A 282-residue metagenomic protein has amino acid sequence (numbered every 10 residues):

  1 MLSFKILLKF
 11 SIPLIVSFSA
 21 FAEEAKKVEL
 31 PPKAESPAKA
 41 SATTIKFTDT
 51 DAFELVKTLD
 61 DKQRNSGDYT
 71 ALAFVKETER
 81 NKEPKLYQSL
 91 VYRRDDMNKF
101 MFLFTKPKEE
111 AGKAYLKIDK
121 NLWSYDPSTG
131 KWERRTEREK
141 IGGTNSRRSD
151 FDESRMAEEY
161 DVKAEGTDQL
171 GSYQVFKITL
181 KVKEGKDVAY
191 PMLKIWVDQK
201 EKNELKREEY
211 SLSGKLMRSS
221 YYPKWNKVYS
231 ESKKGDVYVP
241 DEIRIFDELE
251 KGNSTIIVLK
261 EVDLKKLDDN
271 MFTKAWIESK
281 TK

Functional and structural regions predicted by a protein language model:
M1-S11: Bacterial N-terminal signal peptides that target proteins for export
K9-S19: Bacterial N-terminal signal peptides
A20-E24: Boundary at the C-terminal end of the N-terminal hydrophobic targeting segment
P31, A38-D68, F74-V75, E83 (+5 more regions): Flexible, processing/modification-adjacent segments and terminal tails in exported/periplasmic/extracellular proteins
G67-N98, K202: N-terminal, post-signal-peptide region of Sec/Tat-exported proteins
V91, K113-K117, I195, I257: Broad, structure-driven detector of short, well-ordered beta-strand segments within folded domains
M101-K108: N-terminal post-signal-peptidase region of extra-cytosolic proteins
R135, R155, G171-K274: Gly/Pro-enriched, hydrophobic low-complexity segments that function as extracytoplasmic propeptides/linkers
